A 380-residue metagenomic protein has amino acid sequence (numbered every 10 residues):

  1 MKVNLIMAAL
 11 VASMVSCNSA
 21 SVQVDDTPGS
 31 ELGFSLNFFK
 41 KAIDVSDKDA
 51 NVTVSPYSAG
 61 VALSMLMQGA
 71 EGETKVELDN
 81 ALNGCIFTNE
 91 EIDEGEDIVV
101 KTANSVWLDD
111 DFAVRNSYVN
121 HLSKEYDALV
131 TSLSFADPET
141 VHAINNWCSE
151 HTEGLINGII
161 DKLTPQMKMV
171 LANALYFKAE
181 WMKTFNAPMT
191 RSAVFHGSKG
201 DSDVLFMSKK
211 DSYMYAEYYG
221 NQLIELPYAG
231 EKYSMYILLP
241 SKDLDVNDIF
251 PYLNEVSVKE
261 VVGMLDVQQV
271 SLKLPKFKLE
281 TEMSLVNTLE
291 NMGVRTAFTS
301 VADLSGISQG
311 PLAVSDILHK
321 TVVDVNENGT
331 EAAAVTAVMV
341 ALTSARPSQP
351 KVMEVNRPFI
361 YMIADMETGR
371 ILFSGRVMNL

Functional and structural regions predicted by a protein language model:
K2-A9, S13, C17-F135, M366 (+1 more regions): Detector for small/aliphatic-rich hydrophobic stretches
D49, T88-D243, G263-P350: Non-catalytic, conformational "gating/processing" segments within enzyme and secreted inhibitor domains
A50-V52, P358-Y361: Short loop/turn microsegments at loop-to-beta-strand junctions
T74-L78, L244-N247, T281-M283, A333 (+1 more regions): Extracytoplasmic/secreted cell-surface and envelope-processing proteins
L78-L82, F185-S192, D248-V256: Short Gly/aromatic-enriched secondary-structure transition segments
V352-R357: Short loop/turn motifs at secondary-structure junctions and domain boundaries
F359-L380: C-terminal or internal capping secondary-structure element at the end of a domain, subdomain, or sheet
